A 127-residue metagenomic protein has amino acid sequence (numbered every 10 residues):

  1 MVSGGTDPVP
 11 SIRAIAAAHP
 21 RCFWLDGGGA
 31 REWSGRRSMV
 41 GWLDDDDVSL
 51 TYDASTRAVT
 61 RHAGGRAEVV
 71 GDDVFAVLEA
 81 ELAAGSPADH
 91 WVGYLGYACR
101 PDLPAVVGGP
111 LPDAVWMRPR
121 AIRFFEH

Functional and structural regions predicted by a protein language model:
M1-H127: Signature of the chorismate-utilizing enzyme
